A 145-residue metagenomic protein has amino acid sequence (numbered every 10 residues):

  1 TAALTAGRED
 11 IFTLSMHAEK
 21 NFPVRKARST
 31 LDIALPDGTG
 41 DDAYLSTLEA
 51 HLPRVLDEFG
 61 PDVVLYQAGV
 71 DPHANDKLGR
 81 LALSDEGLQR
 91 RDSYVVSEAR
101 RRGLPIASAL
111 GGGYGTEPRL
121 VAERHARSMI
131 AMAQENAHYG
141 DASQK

Functional and structural regions predicted by a protein language model:
T1-K145: A general "terminal functional-core" signal
